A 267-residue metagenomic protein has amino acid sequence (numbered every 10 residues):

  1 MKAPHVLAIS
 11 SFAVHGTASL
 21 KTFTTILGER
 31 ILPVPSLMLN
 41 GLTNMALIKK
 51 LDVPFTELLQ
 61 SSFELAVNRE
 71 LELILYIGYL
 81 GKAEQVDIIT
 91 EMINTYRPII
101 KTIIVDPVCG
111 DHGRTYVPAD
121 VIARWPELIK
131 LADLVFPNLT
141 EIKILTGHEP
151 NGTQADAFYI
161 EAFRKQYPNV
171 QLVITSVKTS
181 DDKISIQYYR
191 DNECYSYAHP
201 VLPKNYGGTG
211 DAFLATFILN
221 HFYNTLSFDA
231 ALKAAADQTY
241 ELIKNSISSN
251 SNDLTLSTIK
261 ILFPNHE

Functional and structural regions predicted by a protein language model:
K2-H112, L262-N265: Conserved N-terminal subdomain of the carbohydrate kinase-like
A13, L37-L39, G81, C109 (+4 more regions): Glycine-rich beta-alpha junction loops
V14-H15, C194-G208: Short pre-catalytic strand/loop immediately N-terminal to key active-site residues, enriched for Gly-Thr
A46-D52, R114-A119, G147-G152, L202-P203: Short glycine-enriched, charge-decorated loop/helix-capping segments at active-site entrances that position
Y116-C194: Conserved phosphate/ATP/ADP-binding segment of small-molecule kinases
K143-I144, P203-F228, L232: Short, small-residue alpha-helix embedded
D229-E267: Charged C-terminal helix
